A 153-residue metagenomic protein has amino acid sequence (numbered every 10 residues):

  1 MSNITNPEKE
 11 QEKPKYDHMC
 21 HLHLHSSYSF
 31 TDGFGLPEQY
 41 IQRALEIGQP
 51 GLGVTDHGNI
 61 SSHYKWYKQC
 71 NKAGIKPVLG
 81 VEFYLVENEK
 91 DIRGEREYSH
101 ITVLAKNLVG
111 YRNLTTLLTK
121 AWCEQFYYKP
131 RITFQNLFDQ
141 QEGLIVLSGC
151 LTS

Functional and structural regions predicted by a protein language model:
M1-S153: Phosphodiester-processing cores and adjacent nucleic acid-binding clamps
